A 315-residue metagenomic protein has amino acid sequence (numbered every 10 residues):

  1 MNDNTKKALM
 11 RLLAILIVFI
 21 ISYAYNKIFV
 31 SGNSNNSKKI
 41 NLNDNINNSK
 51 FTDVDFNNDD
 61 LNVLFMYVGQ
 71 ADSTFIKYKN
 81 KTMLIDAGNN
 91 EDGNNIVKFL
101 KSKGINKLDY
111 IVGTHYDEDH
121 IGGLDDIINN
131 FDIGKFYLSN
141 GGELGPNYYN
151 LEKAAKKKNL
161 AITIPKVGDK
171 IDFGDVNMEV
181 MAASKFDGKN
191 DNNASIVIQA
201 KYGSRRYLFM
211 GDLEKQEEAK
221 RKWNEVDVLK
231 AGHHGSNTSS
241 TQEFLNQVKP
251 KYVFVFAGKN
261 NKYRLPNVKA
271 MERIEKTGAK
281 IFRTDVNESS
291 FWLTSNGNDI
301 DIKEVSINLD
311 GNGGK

Functional and structural regions predicted by a protein language model:
N2-K315: Non-globular, low-confidence helical/coil segments that flank catalytic cores
